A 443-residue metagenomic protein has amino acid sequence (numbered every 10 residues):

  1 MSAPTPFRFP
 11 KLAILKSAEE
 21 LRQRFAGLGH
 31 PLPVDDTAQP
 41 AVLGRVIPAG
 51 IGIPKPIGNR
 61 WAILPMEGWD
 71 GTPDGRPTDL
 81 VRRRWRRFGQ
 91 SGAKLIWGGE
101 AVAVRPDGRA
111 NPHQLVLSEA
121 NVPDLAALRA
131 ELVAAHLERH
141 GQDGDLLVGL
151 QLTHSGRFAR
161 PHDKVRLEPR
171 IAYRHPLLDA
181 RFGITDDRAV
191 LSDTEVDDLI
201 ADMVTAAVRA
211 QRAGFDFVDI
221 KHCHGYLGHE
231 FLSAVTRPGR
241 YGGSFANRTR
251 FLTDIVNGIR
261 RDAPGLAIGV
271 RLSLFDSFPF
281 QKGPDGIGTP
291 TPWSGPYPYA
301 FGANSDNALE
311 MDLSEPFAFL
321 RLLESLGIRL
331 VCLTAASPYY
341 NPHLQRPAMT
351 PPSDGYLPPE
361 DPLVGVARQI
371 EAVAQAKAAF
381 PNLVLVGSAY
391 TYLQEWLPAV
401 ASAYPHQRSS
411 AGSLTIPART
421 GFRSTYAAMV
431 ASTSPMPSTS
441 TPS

Functional and structural regions predicted by a protein language model:
M1-S443: Flavin-dependent oxidoreductase catalytic cores
